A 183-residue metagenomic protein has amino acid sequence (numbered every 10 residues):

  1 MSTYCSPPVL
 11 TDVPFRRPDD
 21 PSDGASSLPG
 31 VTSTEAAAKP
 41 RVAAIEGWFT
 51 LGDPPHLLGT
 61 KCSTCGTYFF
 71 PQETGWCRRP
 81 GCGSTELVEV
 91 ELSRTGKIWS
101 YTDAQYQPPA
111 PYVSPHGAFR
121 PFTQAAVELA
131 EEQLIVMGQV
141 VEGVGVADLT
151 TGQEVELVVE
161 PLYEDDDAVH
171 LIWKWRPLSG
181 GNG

Functional and structural regions predicted by a protein language model:
S2-K61, I172-W173: A broadly conserved sequence feature marking short terminus-proximal activation segments in nucleic acid-centric
G52-S93: Cys/His-rich short segments
K61, T95-K97, A126, Q139 (+2 more regions): Residues located in well-ordered beta-strands
E86-K97, L149-Q153: Short coil-to-beta-strand transition motifs
Y101-Q107, L162: Short, conserved beta-turn/loop elements at beta-strand boundaries and strand-helix junctions
P109-H116: Short, surface-exposed loop/helix-turn segments at secondary-structure junctions that function as lids/hinges flanking
H116-I135: OB-fold (S1/OB) nucleic-acid-binding surfaces
Q133-G183: Well-ordered alpha/beta subsegment
